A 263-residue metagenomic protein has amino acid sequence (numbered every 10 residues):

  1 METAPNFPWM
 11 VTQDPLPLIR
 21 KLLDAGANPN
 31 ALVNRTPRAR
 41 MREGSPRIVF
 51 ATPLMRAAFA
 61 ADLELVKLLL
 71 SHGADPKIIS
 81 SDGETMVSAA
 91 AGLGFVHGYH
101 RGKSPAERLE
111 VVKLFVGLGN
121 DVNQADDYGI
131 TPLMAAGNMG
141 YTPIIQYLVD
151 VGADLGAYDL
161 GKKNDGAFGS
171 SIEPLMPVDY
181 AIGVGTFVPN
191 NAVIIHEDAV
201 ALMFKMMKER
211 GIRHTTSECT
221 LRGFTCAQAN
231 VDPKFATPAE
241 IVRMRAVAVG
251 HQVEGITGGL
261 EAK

Functional and structural regions predicted by a protein language model:
M1-L16, M41-V49, R56-D62, A89-R108 (+3 more regions): Ankyrin repeat A-helix N-terminal signature
R20-N28, K67-D75, K113-D121, Q146-D154 (+1 more regions): Ankyrin repeat domain, specifically the short helix-to-loop turn at the C-terminus of the second helix of each repeat
A31-V33, P76-I79, V122-A125, L155-D159 (+1 more regions): Ankyrin repeat boundary signal
V33-M41: Repeat-mediated protein-protein interaction surfaces in helical alpha-solenoids
S80-E84, S88, G92, G102-L114 (+2 more regions): Eukaryotic tandem repeat interaction scaffolds
T186-K263: Terminal, low-structured helical/coil segments at or just beyond the last alpha-helical repeat
